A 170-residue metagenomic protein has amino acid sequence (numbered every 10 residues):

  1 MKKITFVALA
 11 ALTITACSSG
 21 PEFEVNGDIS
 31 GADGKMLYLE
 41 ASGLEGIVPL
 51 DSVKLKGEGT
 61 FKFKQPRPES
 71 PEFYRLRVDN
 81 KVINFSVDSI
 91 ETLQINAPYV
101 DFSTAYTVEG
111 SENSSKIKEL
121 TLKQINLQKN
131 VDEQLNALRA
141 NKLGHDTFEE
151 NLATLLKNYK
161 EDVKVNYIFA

Functional and structural regions predicted by a protein language model:
M1-T15: Sec-dependent bacterial lipoprotein signal peptides
C17-Y167: A non-transmembrane, solvent-exposed segment enriched in polar/low-complexity residues
